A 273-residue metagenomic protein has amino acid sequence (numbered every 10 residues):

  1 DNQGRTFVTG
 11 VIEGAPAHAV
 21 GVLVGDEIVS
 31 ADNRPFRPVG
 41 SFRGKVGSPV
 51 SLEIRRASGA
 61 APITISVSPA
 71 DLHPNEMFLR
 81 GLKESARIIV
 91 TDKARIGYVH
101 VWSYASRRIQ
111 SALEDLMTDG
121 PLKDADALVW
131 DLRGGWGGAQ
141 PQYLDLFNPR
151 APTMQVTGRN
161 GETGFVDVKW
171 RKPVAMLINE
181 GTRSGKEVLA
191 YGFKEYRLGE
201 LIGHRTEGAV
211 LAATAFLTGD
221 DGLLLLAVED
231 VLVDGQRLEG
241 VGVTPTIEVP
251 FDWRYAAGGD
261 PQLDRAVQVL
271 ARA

Functional and structural regions predicted by a protein language model:
D1-R37, E229: PDZ/PDZ-like domain segments forming the peptide/carboxylate-binding groove, activating on the N-terminal beta-strands
T6, R95-G97, L224: Hydrophobic residues embedded in beta-strands of well-ordered beta-sheets
G10, P35, G40-G219, Y255 (+1 more regions): Cleft-lining beta-strand/loop regions that shape enzyme active-site pockets
I28-V29, V50, L238: Generic structural signal for buried aliphatic residues
Q110, E187-V188, Q236-G242, G259: Short conserved micro-motifs at the rims of enzyme active sites and ligand-binding pockets
A215-G240, P245-T246: C-terminal structured "cap/appendage" subdomains that terminate the fold
W253-A273: Low-complexity, Gly/Ser/Thr/Pro-rich intrinsically disordered linker/tail segments
